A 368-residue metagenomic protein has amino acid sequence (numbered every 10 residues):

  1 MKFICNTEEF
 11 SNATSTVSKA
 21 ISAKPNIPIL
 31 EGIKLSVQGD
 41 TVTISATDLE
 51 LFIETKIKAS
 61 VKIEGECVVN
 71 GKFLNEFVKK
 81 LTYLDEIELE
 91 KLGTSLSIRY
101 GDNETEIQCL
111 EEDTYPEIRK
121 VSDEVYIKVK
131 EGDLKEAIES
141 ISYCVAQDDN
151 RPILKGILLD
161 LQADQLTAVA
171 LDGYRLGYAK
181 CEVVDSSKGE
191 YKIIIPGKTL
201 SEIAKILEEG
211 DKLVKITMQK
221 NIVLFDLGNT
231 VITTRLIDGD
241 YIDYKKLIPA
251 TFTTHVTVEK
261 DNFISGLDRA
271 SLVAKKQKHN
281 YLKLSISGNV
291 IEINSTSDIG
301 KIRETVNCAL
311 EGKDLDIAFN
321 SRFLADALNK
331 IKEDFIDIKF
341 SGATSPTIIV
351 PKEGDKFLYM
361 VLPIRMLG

Functional and structural regions predicted by a protein language model:
M1-G368: Structural preference for solvent-exposed beta-strand-turn elements and adjacent flexible terminal/loop segments within
